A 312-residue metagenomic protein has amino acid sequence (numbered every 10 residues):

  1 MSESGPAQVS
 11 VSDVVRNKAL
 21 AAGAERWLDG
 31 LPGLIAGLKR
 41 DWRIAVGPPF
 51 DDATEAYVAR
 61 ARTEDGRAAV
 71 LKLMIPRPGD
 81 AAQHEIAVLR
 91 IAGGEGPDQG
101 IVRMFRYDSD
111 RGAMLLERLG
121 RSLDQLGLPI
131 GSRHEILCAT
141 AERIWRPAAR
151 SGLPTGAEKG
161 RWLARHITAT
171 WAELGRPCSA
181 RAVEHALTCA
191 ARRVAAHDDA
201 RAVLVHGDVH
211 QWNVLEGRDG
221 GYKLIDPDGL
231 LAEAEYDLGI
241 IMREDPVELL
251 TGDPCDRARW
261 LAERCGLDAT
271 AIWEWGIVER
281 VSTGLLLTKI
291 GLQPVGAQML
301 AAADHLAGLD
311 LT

Functional and structural regions predicted by a protein language model:
M1-I101, G217-G221, A302, L306-T312: Conserved NTP-binding catalytic cores of kinases and kinase-like/nucleotidyltransferase enzymes across multiple kinase
W27-A36, A149-H206, G217, E263: An alpha-helical support segment within catalytic cores of ATP-dependent transferases
P32, D65-L115, L119, L123-I144 (+1 more regions): A conserved alpha-helical element in kinase catalytic cores
I35, A141, A258: Generic structural marker for isolated residues within well-ordered, non-membrane alpha-helices of soluble domains
F50-D51, E55-T63, V70-L71, M104 (+1 more regions): Active-site acidic catalytic loop and adjacent metal/ATP-binding pocket of ATP-dependent phosphoryl transfer enzymes
E64, P76, G94-E95, D110-I130 (+3 more regions): A glycine-centered beta->alpha junction motif in the catalytic cores of kinase/phosphotransferase enzymes
E216-A269, Q293, M299-A302, A307: Active-site Asp-x-Gly
